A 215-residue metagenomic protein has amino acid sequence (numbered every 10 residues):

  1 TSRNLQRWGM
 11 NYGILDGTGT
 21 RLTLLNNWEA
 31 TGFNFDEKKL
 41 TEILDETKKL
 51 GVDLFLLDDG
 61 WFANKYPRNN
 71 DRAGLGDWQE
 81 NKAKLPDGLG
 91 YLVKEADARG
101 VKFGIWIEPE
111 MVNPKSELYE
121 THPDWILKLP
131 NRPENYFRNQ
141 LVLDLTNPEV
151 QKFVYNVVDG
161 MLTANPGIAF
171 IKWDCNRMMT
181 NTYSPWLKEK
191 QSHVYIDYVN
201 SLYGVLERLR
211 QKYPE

Functional and structural regions predicted by a protein language model:
T1-G104, E110-V112, E117-L118: Conserved structural scaffold segments of CAZyme catalytic domains across common CAZy folds
Y66-A73, F103-M111, V150-L162, Y213-E215: Short secondary-structure transition/capping segments
N81-G88, L92-A98, E120-E215: Active-site neighborhood of glycoside hydrolase catalytic domains
